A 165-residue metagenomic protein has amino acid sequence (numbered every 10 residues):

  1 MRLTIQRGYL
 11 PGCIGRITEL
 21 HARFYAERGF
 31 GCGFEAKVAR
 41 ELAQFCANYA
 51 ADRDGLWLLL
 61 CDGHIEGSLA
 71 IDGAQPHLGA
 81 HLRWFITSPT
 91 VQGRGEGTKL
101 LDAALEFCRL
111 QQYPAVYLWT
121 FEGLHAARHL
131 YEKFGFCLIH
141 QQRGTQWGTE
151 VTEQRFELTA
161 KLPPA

Functional and structural regions predicted by a protein language model:
R2, G12, P114-A165: C-terminal "cap" of GNAT-fold acetyltransferases
L3-T90, T98-A103, F107, Q111 (+2 more regions): Acetyl-CoA-dependent GNAT
